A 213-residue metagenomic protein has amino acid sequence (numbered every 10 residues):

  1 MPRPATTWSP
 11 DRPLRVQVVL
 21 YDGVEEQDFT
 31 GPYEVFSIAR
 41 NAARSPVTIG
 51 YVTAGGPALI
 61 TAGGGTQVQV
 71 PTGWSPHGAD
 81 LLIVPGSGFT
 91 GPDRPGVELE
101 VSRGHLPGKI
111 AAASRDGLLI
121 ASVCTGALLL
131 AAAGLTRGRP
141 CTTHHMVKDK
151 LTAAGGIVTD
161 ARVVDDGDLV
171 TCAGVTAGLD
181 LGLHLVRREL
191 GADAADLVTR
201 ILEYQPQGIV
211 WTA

Functional and structural regions predicted by a protein language model:
M1-I120, L129-A131, V158-D160, L183-A213: Extended, subdomain-level signal for the structured scaffold at the beginning of enzyme domains
E100-G104, T142, A173-T176: Residues at secondary-structure transition points
L118-L119, D165-L169: Phosphate-binding/catalytic loops
I120-A121, C141: A short beta-strand/loop micro-motif in the catalytic core of glycosyltransferases that engages the nucleotide-sugar
T136-A161: A conserved active-site-flanking secondary-structure segment within enzyme catalytic domains
G178-G182: PAPS/PAP-binding and catalytic site of the sulfotransferase fold
